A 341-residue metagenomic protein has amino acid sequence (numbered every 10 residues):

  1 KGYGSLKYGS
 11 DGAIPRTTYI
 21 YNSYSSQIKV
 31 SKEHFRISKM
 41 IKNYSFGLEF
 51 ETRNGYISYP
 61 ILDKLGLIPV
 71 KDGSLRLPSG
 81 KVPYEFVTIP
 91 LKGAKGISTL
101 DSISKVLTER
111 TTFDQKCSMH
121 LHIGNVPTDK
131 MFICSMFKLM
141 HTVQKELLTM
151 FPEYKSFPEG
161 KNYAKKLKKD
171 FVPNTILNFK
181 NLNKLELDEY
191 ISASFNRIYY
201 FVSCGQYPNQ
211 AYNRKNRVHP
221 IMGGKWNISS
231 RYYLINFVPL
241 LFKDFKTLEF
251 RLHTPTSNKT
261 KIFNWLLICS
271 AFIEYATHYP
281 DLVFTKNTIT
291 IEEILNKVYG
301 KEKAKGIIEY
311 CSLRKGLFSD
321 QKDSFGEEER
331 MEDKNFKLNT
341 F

Functional and structural regions predicted by a protein language model:
G2-D114, V126-F341: C-terminal accessory/tail domains of diverse enzymes
